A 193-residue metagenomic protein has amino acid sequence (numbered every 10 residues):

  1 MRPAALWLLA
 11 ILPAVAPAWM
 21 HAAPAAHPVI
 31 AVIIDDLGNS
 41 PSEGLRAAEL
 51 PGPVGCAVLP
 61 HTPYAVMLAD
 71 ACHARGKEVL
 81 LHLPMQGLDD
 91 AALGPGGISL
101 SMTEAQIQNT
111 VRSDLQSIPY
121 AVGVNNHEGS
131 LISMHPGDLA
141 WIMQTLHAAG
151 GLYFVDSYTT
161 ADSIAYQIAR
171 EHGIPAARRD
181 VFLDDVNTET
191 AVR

Functional and structural regions predicted by a protein language model:
M1-A4: Positively charged n-region of N-terminal signal peptides that target proteins for export
W7-A16: Bacterial N-terminal signal peptides
W19-P28, R193: Terminal interaction modules at protein C-ends
A25-A92: Active-site beta->alpha N-cap acidic-glycine motif
L37, C56-H61, N125-H135, G150-T160 (+1 more regions): Catalytic beta/alpha-barrel core
V54, V79, Y153-F154, A176: Hydrophobic beta-strand scaffold residues
P95-Q116, S133-D138, Q167-R193: Alpha-helical scaffold elements lining the catalytic groove of polysaccharide deacetylases
M134-A148: Short, electropositive alpha-helical surface patch
